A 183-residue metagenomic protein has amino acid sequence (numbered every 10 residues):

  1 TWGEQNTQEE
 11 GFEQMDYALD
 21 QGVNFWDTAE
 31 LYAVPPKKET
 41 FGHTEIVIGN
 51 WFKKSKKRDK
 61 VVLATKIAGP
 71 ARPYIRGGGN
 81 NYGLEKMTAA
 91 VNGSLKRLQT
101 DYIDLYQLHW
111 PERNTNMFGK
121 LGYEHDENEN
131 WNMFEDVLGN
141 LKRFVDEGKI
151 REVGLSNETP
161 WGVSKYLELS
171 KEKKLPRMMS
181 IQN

Functional and structural regions predicted by a protein language model:
T1-T65, L84-T88, D101, D146: N-terminal binding-site loop/beta-alpha segment at the start of enzyme catalytic domains that lines or forms
A29-Y32, A68, Y106-P111: Anionic group-transfer/hydrolysis microenvironments
Y32-P35, A71-R72, T115: Short, solvent-exposed loop/turn segments at secondary-structure junctions
H43, I67, E158-W161: Short beta->alpha linker loops
K54, G69, L169-E172: A short linear boundary/processing microfeature
A64-P73: Substrate-binding cleft and catalytic face of glycoside hydrolase catalytic domains, especially the flexible beta-alpha
I75-N183: Glycine/proline-rich, positively charged, aromatic-decorated active-site loop/lid region on the catalytic face
